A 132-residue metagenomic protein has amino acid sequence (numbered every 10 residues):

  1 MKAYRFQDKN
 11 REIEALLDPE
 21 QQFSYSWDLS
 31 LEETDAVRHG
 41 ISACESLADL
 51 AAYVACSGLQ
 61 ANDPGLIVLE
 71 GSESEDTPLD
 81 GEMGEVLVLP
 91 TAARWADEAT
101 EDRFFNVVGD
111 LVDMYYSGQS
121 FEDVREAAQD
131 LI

Functional and structural regions predicted by a protein language model:
M1-Y25, E33-I41, E45-I132: Conserved NAD+-utilizing ADP-ribose enzyme module
